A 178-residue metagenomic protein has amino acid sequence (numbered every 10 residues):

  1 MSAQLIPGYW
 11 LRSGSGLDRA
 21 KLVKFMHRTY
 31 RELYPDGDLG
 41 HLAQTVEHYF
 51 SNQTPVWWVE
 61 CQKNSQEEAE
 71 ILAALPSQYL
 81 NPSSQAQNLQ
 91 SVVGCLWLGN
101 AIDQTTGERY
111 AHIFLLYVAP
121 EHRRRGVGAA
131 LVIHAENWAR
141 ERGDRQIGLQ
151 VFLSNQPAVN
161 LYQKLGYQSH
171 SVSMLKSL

Functional and structural regions predicted by a protein language model:
A3-L115, A119, V132: Acetyl-CoA-dependent GNAT
A119-E121, R125, L153-S154: Active-site acidic-Proline motif in GNAT/NAT acetyltransferases
H122, G126-H134: Conserved acetyl-CoA pyrophosphate-binding loop and the N-cap/start of the following alpha-helix in GNAT-like
G126, G143, G166: Short glycine-rich hinge loops at helix-strand junctions in the catalytic core of two-component histidine kinases
A129, L153-S171: Conserved active-site alpha-helix within GNAT-family acetyltransferase domains
V132, R140-Q150: Conserved GNAT acetyl-CoA-binding A-motif
V172-L178: Active-site/acyl-donor-binding loops of N-acyltransferases
